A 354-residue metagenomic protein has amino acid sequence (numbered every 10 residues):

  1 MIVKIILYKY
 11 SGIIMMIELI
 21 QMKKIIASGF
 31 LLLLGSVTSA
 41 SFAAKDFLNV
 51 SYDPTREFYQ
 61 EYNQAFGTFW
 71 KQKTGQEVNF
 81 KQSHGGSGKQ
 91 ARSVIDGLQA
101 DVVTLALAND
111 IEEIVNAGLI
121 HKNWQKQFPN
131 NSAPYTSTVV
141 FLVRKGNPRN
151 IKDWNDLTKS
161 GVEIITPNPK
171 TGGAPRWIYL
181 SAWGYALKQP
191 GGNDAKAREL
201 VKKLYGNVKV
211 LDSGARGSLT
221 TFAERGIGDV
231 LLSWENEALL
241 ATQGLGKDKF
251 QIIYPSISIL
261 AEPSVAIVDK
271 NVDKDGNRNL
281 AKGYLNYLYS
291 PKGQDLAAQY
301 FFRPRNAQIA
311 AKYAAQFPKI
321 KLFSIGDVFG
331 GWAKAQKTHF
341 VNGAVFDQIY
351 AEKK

Functional and structural regions predicted by a protein language model:
I17-G29: Bacterial N-terminal signal peptides that target proteins for export
G35-S39: N-terminal signal peptide c-region/cleavage motif recognized by signal peptidases
A44-T171, A314, K321, Y350-A351: N-terminal segment of the mature folded domain
V50-Y52, V143-K145, E163-P190, L204-V208 (+1 more regions): Short beta-strand->loop
T138-N147, E262-N279, L296-Y300: A bilobed periplasmic-binding-protein/Venus flytrap-type ligand-binding module shared by bacterial periplasmic
G146-K152, T171, G184-G192, N271-N279: Short helix-loop capping/hinge motifs at secondary-structure junctions, enriched in acidic/polar residues
Q189-S256: Ligand-binding pocket segment of bilobal, Venus flytrap-like solute-binding proteins
V272-K354: Extracellular/periplasmic juxtamembrane helices and adjacent flexible linkers that interface with membrane partners
